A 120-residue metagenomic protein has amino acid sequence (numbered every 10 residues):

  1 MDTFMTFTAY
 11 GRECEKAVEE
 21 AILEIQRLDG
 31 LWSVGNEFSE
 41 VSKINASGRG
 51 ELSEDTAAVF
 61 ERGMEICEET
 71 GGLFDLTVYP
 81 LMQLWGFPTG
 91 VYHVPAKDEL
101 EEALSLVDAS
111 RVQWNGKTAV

Functional and structural regions predicted by a protein language model:
M1-V120: A contiguous, well-ordered beta/alpha segment that forms the leading edge of an enzyme domain
